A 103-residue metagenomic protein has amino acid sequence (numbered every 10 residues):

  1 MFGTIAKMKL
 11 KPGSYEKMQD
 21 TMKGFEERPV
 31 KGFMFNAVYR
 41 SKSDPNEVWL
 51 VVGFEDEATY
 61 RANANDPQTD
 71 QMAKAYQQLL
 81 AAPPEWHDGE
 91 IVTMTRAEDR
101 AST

Functional and structural regions predicted by a protein language model:
F2, F35-N46, M72-T103: Glycine-rich beta-strand-turn "strand-cap" elements at beta-sheet edges
F2-K9, F35-D66, S102: Short, well-ordered beta-strand segments in beta-rich or mixed alpha/beta enzyme and ligand-binding folds
K9-Q19: Short, surface-exposed ligand-recognition loops at beta-strand->loop->(often short) alpha-helix junctions that present
S14-E16, A58-Y60, M94: Residue-level signal for secondary-structure boundary sites
G24-F35, G53-H87: An amphipathic, aromatic/His-enriched active-site/gating alpha helix that lines ligand/cofactor pockets
